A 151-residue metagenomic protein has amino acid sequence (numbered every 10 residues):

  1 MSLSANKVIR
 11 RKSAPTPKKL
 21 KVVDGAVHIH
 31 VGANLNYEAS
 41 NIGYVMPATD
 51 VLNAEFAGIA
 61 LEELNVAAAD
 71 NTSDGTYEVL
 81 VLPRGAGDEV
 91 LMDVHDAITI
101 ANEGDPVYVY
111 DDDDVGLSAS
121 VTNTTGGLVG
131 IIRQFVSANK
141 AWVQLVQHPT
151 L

Functional and structural regions predicted by a protein language model:
M1-L151: Surface-exposed, low-hydrophobicity beta-strand/loop segments enriched in small/polar/acidic residues
